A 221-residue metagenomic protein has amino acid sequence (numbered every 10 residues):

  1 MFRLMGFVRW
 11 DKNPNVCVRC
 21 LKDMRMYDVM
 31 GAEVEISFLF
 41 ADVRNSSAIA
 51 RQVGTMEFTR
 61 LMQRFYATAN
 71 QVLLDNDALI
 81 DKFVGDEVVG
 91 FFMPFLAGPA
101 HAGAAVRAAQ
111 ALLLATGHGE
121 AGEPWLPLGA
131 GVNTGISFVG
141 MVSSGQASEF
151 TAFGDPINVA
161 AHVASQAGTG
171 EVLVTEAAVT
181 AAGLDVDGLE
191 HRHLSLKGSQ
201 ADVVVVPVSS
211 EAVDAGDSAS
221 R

Functional and structural regions predicted by a protein language model:
M1-I80, V84: Juxtacatalytic helix/coil linker segments that couple regulatory or sensory modules to the catalytic cores
C20-D23, L112-A115, G119, G145 (+2 more regions): Conserved, well-folded catalytic cores of nucleic-acid-processing and energy-transducing macromolecular machines
F38, V88, L128-T134: A structural signal for short, well-ordered beta-strand segments
R44, L79-I80, V84-F95, G135-I136: Short acidic-rich active-site patches of cyclic nucleotide enzymes
Q63-A78, F95-A130, D155-I157, A161-A164: Alpha-helical scaffold within the catalytic cores of cyclic-nucleotide enzymes
V84, G122-G131, V172-E176: Acidic/histidine metal-binding catalytic segments
M93-H101, A130-S148, T169-G170: Catalytic strand-loop-helix junctions within cyclic-nucleotide turnover domains
Q166-R221: Cytosolic regulatory/linker segments at or just downstream of nucleotide-handling modules in signal-transduction
